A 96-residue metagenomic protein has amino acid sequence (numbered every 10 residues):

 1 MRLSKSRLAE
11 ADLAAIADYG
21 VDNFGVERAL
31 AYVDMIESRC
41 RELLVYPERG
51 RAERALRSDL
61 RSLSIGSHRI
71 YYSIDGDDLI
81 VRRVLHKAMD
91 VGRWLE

Functional and structural regions predicted by a protein language model:
M1-V33: Arg/Lys-rich, positively charged N-terminal/basic patches that mediate binding to nucleic acids
A9, I36, Y72: GIY-YIG nuclease signature motif recognition
L13, A17, V33, E37-C40 (+2 more regions): Short amphipathic alpha-helical/adjacent loop interface patches that line ligand and macromolecule-binding sites
S38-S64: A short, surface-exposed loop/turn module that caps and links secondary-structure elements
H68-E96: Enriched for short, Lys/Arg-rich terminal
